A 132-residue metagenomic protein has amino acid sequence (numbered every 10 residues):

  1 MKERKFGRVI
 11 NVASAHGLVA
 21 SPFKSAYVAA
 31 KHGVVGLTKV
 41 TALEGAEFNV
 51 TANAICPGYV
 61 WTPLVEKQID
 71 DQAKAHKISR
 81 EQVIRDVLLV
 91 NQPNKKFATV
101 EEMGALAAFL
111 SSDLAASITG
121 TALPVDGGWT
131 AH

Functional and structural regions predicted by a protein language model:
S14: Residue(s) in the substrate-gating loop at a strand-loop-helix junction that position the organic substrate next
V19-A26, E47-F48, K95, D113: Active-site loop immediately N-terminal to the catalytic Tyr-X3-Lys motif of short-chain dehydrogenase/reductase
A30, T38: Active-site helix of classical SDR
A46, T51, I118-G120: Short, small/polar-rich loop/turn modules that mediate ligand/substrate recognition or access, typified
T51-W61, S111, P124-D126: Conserved SDR Rossmann-fold cofactor-binding beta-strand/turn motif
P57-K67, D71, A75, R85: Short, flexible catalytic-loop segment of classical short-chain dehydrogenase/reductase
A73-E101: Catalytic Tyr-x(3-8)-Lys segment
N94-V125, T130: C-terminal substrate-recognition "lid" of short-chain dehydrogenase/reductases
